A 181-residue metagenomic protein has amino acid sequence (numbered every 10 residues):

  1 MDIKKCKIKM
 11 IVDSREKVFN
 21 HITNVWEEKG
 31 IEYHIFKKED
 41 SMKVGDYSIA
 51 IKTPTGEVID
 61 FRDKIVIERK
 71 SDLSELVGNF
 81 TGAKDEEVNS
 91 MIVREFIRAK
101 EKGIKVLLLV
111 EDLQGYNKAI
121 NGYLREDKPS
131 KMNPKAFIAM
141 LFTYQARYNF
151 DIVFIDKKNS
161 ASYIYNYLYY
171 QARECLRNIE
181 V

Functional and structural regions predicted by a protein language model:
M1-R62, E75-V181: Non-catalytic C-terminal interaction segments of nucleic acid-processing enzymes
I65-S71: Conserved catalytic cores of phosphodiester-cleaving nucleases, focusing on short active-site segments
